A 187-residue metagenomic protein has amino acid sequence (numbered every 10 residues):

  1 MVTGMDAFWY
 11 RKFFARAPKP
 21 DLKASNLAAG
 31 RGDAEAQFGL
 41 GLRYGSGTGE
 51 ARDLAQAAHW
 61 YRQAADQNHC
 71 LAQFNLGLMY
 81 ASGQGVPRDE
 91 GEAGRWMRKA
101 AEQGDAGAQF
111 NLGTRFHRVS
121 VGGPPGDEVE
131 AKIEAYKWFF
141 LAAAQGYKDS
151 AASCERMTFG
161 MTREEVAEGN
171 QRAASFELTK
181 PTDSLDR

Functional and structural regions predicted by a protein language model:
V2-A17, D149-R187: Terminal, low-structured helical/coil segments at or just beyond the last alpha-helical repeat
V2-S46: N-terminal segments that cap or nucleate solenoid repeat domains
G30-D33, S46-T48, D53, D66-C70 (+8 more regions): Short helix-capping/linker turns of helical repeat alpha-solenoids
F38, F74, R95, F110 (+3 more regions): TPR/TPR-like alpha-solenoid signature
G39-S46, E50, N75-S82, V86 (+2 more regions): Hydrophobic face of amphipathic alpha-helices that form TPR/SEL1-like repeat modules and related alpha-solenoid
